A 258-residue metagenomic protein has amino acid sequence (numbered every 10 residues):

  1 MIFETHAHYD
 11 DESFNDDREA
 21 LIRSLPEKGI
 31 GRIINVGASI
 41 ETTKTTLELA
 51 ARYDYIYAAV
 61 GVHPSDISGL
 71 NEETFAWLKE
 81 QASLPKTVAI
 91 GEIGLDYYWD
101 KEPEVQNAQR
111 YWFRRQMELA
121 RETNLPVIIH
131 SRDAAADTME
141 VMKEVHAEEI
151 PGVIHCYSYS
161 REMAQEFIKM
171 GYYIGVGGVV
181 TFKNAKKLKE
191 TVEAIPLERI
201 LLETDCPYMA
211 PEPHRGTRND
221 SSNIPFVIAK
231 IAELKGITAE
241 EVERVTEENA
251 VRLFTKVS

Functional and structural regions predicted by a protein language model:
M1-S258: Mid-domain alpha/beta scaffold segments of enzyme catalytic cores
